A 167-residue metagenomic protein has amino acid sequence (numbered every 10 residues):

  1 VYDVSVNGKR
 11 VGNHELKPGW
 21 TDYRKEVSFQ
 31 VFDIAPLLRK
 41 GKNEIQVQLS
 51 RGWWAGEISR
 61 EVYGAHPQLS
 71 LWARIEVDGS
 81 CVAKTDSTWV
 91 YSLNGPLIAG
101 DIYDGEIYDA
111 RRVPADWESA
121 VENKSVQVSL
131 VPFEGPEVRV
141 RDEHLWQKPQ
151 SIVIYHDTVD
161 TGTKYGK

Functional and structural regions predicted by a protein language model:
V1-E122: Accessory beta-strand-rich segments of carbohydrate-active enzymes
V126-K167: Edge strands and adjacent loops of beta-rich recognition modules
